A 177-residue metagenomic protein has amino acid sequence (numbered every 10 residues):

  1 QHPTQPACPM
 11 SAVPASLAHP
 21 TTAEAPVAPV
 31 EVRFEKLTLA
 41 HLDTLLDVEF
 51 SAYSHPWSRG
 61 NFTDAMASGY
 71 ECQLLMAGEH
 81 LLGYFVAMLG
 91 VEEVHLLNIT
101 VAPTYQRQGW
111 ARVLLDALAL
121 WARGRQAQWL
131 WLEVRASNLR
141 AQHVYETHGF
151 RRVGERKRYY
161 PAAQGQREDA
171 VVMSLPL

Functional and structural regions predicted by a protein language model:
Q1-Q5, H19: Low-complexity, intrinsically disordered or signal/transmembrane-proximal segments
A12-P20, V27-P29, R33-Q108, R112-W121 (+3 more regions): Acetyl-CoA-dependent GNAT
L96, L130-V134: Conserved hydrophobic beta-strand within the GNAT/NAT acetyltransferase core sheet that lines the active-site cleft
L115, N138-A141, R158-Q164: Short glycine/proline-centered loop/turn elements that form peptide/ligand docking sites
E133, E146, R151-D169: Conserved catalytic-core motifs of GNAT/GCN5-like acyltransferases
